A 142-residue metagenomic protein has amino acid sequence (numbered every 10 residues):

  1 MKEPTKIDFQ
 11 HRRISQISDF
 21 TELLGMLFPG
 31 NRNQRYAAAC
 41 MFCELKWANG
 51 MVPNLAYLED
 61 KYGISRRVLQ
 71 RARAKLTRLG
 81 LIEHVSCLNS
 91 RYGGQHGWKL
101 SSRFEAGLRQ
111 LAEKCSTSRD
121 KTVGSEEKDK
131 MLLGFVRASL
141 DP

Functional and structural regions predicted by a protein language model:
M1, R137-P142: C-terminal regulatory/oligomerization modules of transcriptional regulators
M1-P53: Short recognition helix of helix-turn-helix/winged-helix DNA-binding domains
R32-R35, C87-E113: Short, cationic-aromatic polyanion-contact patches
M51-S65, L76: A short alpha-helical element within helix-turn-helix/winged-helix DNA-binding domains across DNA-binding proteins
R67-Q70: Key DNA-contact positions within bacterial/archaeal DNA-binding proteins
R73: DNA major-groove recognition helix of helix-turn-helix
T77-N89: A short, conserved structural fragment
S102-G134: Short, amphipathic alpha-helical interaction segments positioned at domain boundaries
